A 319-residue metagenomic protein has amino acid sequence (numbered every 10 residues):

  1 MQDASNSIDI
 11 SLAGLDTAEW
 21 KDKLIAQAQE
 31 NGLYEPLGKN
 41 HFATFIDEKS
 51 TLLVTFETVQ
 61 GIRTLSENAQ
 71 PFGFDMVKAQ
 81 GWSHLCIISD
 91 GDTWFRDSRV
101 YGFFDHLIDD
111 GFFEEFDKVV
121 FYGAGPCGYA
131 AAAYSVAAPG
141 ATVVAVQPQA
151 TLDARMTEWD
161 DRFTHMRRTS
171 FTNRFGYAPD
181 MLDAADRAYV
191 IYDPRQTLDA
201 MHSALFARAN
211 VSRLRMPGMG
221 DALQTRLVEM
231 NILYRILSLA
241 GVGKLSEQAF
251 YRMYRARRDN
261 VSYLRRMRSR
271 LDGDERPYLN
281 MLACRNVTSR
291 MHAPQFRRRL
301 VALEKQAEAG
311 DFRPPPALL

Functional and structural regions predicted by a protein language model:
M1-D110, E114, G140-L319: Extended, composition-driven regions rather than compact fold-specific motifs
E115-G125: Alpha/beta-hydrolase fold nucleophile elbow
G123-S135: Glycine-rich nucleophile elbow surrounding the catalytic serine of serine-hydrolase chemistry
